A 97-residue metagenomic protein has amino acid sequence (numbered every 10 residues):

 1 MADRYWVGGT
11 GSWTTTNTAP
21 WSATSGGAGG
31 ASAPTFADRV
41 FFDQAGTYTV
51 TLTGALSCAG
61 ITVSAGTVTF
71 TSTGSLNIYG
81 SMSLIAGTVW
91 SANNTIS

Functional and structural regions predicted by a protein language model:
M1-S97: Extracellular beta-sheet-rich ligand-binding/adhesion modules
